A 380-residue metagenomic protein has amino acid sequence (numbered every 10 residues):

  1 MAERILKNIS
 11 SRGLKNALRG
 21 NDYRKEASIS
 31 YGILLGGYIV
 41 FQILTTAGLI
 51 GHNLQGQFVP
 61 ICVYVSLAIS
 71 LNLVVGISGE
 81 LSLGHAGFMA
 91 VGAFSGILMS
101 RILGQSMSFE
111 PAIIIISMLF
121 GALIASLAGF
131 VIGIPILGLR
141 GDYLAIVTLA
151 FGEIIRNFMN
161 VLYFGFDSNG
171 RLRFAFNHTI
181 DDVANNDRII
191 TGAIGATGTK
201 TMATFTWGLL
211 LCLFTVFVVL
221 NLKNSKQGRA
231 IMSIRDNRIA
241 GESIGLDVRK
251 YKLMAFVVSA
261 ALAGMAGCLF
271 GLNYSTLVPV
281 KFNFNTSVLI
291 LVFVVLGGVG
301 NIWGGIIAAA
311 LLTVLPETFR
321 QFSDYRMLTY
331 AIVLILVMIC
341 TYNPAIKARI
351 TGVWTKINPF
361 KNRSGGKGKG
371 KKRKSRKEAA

Functional and structural regions predicted by a protein language model:
A2-A380: Transmembrane alpha-helices and adjacent helix-loop boundaries
